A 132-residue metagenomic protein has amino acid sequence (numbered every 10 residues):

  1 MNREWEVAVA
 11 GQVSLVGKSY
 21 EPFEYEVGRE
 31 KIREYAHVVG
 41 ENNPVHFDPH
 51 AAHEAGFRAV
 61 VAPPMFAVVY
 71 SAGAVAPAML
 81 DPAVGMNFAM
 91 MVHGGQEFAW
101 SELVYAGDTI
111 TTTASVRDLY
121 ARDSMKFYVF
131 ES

Functional and structural regions predicted by a protein language model:
M1-G95: Hot-dog-fold acyl-thioester-processing enzymes
G94-S132: Hydrophobic beta-sheet segments that form the core/acyl-binding groove of ACP/CoA-dependent acyl-chain-processing
